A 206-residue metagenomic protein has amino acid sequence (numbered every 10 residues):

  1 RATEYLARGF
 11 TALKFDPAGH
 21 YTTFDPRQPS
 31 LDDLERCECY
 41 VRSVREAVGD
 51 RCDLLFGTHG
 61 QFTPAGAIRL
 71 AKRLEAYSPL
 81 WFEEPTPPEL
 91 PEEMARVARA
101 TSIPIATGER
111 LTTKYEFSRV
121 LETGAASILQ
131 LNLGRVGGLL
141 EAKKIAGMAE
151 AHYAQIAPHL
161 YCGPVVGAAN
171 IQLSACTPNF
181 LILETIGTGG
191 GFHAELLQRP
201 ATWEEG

Functional and structural regions predicted by a protein language model:
R1-A100: Metal-dependent enolase-superfamily TIM-barrel catalytic cores that perform enediolate-based chemistry
K72, S78-W81, P87-G206: Shared catalytic-loop signature of beta/alpha-barrel
